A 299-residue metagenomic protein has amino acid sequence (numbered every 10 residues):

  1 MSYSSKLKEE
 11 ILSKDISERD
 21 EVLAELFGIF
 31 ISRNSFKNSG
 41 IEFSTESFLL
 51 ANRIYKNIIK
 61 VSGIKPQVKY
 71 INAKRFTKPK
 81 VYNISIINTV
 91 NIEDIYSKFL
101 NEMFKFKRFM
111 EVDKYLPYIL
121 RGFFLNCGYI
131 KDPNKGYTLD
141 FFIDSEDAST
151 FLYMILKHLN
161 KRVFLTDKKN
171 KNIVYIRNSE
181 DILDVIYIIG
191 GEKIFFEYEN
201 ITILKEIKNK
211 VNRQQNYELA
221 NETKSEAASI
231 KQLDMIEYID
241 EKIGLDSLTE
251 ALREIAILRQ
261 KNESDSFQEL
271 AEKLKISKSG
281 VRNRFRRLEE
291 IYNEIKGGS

Functional and structural regions predicted by a protein language model:
M1-G40, T45-I54: N-terminal, positively charged regions that mediate nucleic acid binding
D15-A24, F109-L116, D246-E250: Structural motif
G28, G122, V281: A residue-level signal for conserved active-site and pocket-lining positions in enzyme catalytic cores
R33, T45-N52, K56-E199: DNA-contacting interfaces and partner/effector-binding or oligomerization modules in DNA-centric proteins
K37-E42, N134-G136, F267-Q268: Short acidic, hydrophobic short linear motifs in intrinsically disordered regions
G190-G280, R286: Extended mid-to-C-terminal alpha-helical interaction segments
F285, Y292, K296: DNA major-groove recognition helix of helix-turn-helix
S299: Terminal helix-turn-helix DNA-binding modules in bacterial transcription factors
